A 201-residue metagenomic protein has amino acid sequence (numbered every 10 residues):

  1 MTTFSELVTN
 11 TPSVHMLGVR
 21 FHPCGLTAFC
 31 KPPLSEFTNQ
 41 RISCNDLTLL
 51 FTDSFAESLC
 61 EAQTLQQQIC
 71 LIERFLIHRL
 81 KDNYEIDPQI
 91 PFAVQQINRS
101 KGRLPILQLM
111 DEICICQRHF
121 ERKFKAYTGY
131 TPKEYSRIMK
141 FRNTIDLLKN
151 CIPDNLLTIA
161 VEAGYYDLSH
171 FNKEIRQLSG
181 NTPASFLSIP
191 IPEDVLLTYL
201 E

Functional and structural regions predicted by a protein language model:
M1-K101, P105-L107, E112-Q117, T131 (+4 more regions): Alpha-helical bundle regulatory/interaction domains
P105-I106, K123-Y127: Extended amphipathic alpha-helical scaffolding segments in membrane-proximal extra-membrane regions of membrane
A126-Y130, E174-S185: A secondary-structure capping/hinge motif
